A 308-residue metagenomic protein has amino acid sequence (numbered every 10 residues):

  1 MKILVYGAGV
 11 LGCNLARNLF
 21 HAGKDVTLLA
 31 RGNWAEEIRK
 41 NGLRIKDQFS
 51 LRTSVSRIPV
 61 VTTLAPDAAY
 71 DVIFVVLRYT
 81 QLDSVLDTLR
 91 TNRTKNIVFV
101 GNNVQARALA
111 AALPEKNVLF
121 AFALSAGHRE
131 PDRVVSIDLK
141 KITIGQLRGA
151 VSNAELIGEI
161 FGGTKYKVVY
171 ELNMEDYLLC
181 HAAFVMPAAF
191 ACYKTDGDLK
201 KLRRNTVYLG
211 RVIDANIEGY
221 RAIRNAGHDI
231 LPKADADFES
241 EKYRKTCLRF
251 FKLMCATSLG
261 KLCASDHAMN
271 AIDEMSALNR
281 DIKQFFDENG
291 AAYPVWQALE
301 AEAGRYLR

Functional and structural regions predicted by a protein language model:
M1-L51: NAD(P)+-binding Rossmann beta1-loop-alpha1 motif at the extreme N-terminus of oxidoreductases
I3, D25-V26, I97, V118 (+1 more regions): Hydrophobic anchor at the start of a short beta-strand that flanks the dinucleotide cofactor-binding loop
L43-V60, V185: N-terminal glycine-rich dinucleotide-binding loop that anchors FAD/FMN and/or NAD(P) in oxidoreductases
R52-V135: Rossmann-like NAD(P)(H) cofactor-binding subdomain of soluble oxidoreductases
Q105-A183, P187: Rossmann-fold dinucleotide-binding core
R133-T143, Y193-R203, S258-M269: Helix-loop-beta segment of a Rossmann-like dinucleotide-binding subdomain
E175-R203, V207-Y220: Active-site-proximal catalytic alpha-helix in oxidoreductases
I217-Y220, R224-R308: NAD(P)-dependent Rossmann-like dehydrogenase/reductase catalytic/cofactor-binding core
